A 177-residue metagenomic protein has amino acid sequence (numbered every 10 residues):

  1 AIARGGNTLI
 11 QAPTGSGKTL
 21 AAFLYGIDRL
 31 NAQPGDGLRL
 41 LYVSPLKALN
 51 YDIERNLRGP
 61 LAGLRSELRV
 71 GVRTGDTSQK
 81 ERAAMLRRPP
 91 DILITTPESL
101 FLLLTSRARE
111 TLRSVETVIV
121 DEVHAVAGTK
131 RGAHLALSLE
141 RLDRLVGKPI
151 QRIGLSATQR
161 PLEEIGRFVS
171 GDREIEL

Functional and structural regions predicted by a protein language model:
A1-L177: Conserved P-loop/Walker A NTP-binding site and adjacent catalytic elements of P-loop NTPases
